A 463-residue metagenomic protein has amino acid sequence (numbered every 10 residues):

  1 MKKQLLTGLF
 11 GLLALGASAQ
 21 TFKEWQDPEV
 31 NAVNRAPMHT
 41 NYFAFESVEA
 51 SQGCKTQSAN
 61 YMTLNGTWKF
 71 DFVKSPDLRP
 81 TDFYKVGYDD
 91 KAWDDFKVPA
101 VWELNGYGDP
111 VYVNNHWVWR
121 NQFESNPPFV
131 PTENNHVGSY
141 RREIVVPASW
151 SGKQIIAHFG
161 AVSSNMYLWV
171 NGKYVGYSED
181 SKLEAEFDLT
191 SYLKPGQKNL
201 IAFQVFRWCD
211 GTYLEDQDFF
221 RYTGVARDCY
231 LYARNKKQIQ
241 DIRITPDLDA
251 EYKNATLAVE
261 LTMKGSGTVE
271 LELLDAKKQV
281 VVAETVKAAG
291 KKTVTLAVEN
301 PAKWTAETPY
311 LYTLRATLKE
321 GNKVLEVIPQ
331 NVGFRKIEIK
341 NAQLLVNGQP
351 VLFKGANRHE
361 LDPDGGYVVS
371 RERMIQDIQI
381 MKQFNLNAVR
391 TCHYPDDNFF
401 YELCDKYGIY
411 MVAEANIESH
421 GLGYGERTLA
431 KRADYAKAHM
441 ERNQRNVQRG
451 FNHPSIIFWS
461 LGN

Functional and structural regions predicted by a protein language model:
M1-F22: Bacterial Sec-dependent N-terminal signal peptides
Q20-R120, L200-W208, A276: Accessory carbohydrate-binding/adhesion or oligomerization-edge regions at the termini of glycan-active proteins
T21-E24, E29-A32, A36, K69 (+6 more regions): Accessory beta-strand-rich segments of carbohydrate-active enzymes
A100-V146, W150-H158, S163-V170, G176-E179 (+5 more regions): Active-site-adjacent substrate/metal-binding segments within catalytic domains of carbohydrate-active enzymes
L168-V170, N254-K287, K292-V294, L314: Beta-strand-rich binding/interaction modules
F187-Y192, T295-P309: Signal that preferentially marks extracellular ectodomain short beta-strand elements of beta-sandwich modules
A202-Q204, T313-T317: Extracellular recognition modules
K236-G265: Surface beta-strand/loop "capping" patches
